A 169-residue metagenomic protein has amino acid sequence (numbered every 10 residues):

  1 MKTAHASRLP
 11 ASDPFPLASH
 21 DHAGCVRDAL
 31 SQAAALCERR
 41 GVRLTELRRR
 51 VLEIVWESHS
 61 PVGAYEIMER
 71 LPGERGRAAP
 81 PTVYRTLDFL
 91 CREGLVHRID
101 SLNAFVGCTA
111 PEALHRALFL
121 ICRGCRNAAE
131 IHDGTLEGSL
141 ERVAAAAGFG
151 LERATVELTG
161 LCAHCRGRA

Functional and structural regions predicted by a protein language model:
M1-G41: N-terminal leader segment of winged-helix/HTH proteins
L44-L47: Short helix-coil-helix linker/hinge
R49-I54: Pre-recognition alpha-helix immediately N-terminal to the DNA-recognition helix within helix-turn-helix or winged-helix
S58-G63: Short capping segments at the starts of secondary-structure elements
E66-P72, V83: A short acidic, leucine-rich amphipathic alpha-helix
A79-P80: Short coil turns linking two alpha-helices in DNA-binding domains
V83-E93: Basic amphipathic alpha-helical segments that dock to polyanions
R92-A169: Non-DNA-binding regulatory cores of transcription-related proteins, predominantly C-terminal effector-binding
